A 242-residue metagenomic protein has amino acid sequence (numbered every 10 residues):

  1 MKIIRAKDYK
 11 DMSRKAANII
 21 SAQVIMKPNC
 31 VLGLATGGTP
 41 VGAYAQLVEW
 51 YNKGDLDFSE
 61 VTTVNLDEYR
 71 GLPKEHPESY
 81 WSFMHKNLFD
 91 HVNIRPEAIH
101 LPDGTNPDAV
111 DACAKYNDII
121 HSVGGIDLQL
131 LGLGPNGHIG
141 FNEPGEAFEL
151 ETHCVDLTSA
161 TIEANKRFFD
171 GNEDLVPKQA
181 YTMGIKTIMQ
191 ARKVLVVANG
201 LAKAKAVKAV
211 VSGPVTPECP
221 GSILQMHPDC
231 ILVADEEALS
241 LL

Functional and structural regions predicted by a protein language model:
M1-L32: N-terminal glycine-/serine-/threonine-rich phosphate-binding loop
M26-N52: Glycine-rich N-terminal segment of FAD-binding domains in flavoprotein oxidoreductases, spanning the beta-loop-helix
G33-G37, N65, P102-D103, L130-L133 (+2 more regions): Short beta-strand segments
Q46-D57, Y80-S82, P144-H153, V215: A glycine- and small-aliphatic-rich helix-loop capping segment at beta-alpha/alpha-beta transitions that lines
L56-Q129: Ligand-binding beta-strand-loop-alpha-helix segment within the catalytic cores of soluble metabolic enzymes
G124-F148: Glycine-rich phosphate-binding loop
G140-I185: Class I SAM-dependent methyltransferase SAM-binding "motif I" and its flanking Rossmann-like core
M183-K186, Q190-L242: ATP/nucleoside-binding phosphotransfer catalytic cores, i.e., glycine-rich phosphate-binding loops
